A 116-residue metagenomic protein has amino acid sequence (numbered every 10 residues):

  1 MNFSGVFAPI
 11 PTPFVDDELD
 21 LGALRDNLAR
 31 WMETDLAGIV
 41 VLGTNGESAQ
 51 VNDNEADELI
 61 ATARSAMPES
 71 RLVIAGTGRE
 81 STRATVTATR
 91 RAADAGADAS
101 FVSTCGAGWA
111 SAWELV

Functional and structural regions predicted by a protein language model:
M1-V116: Active-site beta->alpha loop and helix N-cap motifs at the rims of alpha/beta catalytic domains
